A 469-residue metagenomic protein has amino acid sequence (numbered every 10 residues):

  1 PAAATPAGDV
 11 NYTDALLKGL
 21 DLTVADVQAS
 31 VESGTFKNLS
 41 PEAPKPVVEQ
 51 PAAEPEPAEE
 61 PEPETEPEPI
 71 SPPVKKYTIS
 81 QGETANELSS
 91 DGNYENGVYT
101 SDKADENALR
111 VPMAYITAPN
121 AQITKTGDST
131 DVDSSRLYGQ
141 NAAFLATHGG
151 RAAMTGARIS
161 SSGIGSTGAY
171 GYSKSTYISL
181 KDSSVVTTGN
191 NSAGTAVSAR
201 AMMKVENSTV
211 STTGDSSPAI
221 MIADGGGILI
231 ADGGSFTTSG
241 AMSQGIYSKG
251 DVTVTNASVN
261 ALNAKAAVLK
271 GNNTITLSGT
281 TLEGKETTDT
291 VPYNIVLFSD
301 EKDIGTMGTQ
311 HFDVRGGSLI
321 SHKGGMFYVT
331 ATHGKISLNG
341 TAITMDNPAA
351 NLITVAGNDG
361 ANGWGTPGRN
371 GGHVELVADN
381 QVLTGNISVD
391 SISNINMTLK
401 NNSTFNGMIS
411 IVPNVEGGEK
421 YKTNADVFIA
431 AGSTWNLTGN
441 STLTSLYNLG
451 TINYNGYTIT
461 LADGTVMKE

Functional and structural regions predicted by a protein language model:
A3-V74: Ser/Thr/Gly/Pro-rich low-complexity, disordered linker/stalk segments of secreted and cell-surface proteins
P69-V132, I459, V466-E469: N-terminal segments that cap or nucleate solenoid repeat domains
P73-E83, K103-R110, V132-L145, G163-G171 (+9 more regions): Extracellular beta-strand/beta-solenoid scaffold signature
L88-N96, Y115-A121, R151-G156, Y177-D182 (+14 more regions): All-beta strand scaffolds that present successive hydrophobic residues in beta-strands
P119-S173, I178-T187: Post-signal peptide N-terminal segment of secreted/secretory-pathway proteins
S183-S184, M203-I246, V254-S258: Internal, well-ordered domain-core segments that constitute the primary functional module of diverse proteins
S391, V412-N414, Y421-K422, F428-G432: Long, polar low-complexity repeats
Y421-V427, W435-Y447, T460-L461: Surface-exposed loop/turn positions within long extracellular repeat scaffolds, especially the passenger domains
